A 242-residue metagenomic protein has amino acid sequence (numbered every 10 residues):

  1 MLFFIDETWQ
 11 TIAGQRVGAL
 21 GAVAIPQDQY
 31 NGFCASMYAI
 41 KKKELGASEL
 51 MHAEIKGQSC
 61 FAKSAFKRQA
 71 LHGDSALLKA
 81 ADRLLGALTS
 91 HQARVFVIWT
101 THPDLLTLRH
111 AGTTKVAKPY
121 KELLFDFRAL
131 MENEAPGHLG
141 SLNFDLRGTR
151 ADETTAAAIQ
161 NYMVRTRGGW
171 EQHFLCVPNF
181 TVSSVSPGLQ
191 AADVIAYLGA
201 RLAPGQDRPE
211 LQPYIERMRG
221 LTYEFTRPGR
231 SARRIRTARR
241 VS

Functional and structural regions predicted by a protein language model:
M1-S242: Phosphate-ester processing/binding pockets and catalytic centers
